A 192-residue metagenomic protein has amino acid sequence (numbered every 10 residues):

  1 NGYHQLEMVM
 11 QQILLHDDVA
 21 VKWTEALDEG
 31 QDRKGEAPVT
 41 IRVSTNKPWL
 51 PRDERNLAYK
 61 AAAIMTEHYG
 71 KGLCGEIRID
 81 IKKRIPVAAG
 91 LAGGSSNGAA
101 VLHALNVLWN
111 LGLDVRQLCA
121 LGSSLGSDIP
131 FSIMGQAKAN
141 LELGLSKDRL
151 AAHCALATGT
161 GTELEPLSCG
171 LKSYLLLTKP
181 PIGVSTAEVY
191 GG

Functional and structural regions predicted by a protein language model:
N1-A89, V107-G112, L143, G170 (+2 more regions): ATP-binding N-lobe of GHMP and related small-molecule kinases
G2-V9, L111-G192: ATP-dependent small-molecule kinase catalytic core of the GHMP/sugar-kinase superfamily and closely related
E7, Y59, A63, A99-L102 (+2 more regions): Predominant activation on well-ordered alpha-helical scaffold segments within soluble catalytic domains
A58, A89-R116, S127, F131-G135: DPxDG-like acidic metal-binding loop motif
R84-A88, A104, A120, H153-A155: N-terminal hydrophobic or amphipathic segments with adjacent small-residue motifs that include Sec signal peptides
